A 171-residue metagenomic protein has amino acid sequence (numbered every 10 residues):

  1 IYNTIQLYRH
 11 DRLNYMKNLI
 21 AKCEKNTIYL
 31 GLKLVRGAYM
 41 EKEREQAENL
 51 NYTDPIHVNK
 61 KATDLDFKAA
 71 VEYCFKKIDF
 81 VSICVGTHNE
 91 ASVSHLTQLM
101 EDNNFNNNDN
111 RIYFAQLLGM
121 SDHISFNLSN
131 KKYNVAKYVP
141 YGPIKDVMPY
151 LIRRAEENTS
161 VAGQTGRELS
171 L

Functional and structural regions predicted by a protein language model:
I1-L171: Positively charged, amphipathic and often flexible ligand-engagement surfaces
